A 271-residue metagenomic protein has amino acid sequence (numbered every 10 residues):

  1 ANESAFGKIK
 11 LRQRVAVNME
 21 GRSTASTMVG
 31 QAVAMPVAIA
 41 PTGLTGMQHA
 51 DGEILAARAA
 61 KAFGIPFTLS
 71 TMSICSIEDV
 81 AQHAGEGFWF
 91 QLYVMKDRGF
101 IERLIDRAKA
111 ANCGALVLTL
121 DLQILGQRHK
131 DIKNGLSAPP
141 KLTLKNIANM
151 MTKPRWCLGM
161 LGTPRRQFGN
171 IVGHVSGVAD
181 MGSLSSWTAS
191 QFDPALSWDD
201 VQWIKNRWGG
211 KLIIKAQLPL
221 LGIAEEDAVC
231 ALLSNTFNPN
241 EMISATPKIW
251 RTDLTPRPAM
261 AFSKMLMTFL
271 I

Functional and structural regions predicted by a protein language model:
A1-G30, L136-L196: An N-cap/entry alpha-helix motif that binds or orients negatively charged groups
A1-T119, Q123: N-terminal capping/small domains of soluble enzymes
A60, V80, A108, I204 (+2 more regions): Generic structural signal for hydrophobic
T71-I74, M95, A195, I214-L220: Glycine-rich beta-to-alpha transition loops that act as phosphate-gripper elements at the mouths of alpha/beta enzyme
S76, D200, L221-I223: Short acidic active-site motifs
G85-Y93, W203-K215: Short beta-strand/loop segments at the ligand-binding rim of alpha/beta enzyme cores
I105, P219-E226: Catalytic cores of alpha/beta
C230-N240, S244, W250-R251, R257 (+2 more regions): Low-acidity, Ser/Thr- and Arg-rich intrinsically disordered low-complexity segments
